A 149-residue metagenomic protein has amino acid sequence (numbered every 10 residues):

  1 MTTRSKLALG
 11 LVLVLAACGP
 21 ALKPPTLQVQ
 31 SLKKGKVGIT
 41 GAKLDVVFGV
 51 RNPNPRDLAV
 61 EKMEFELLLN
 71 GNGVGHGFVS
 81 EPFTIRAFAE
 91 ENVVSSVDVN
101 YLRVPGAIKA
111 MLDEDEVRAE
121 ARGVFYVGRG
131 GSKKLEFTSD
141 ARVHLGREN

Functional and structural regions predicted by a protein language model:
M1-C18: Sec-dependent bacterial lipoprotein signal peptides
L15-K34: Bacterial Sec signal peptide processing site at the extreme N-terminus
Q28-K34, G77-E81, P105-I108: Short structured motifs
T40-V47, T138: Short, solvent-exposed loop/turn segments enriched in Ser/Thr/Gly
V50-N54: Asparagine-centered strand-capping/turn motif at beta-strand->loop junctions
P55-G73: Short acidic, flexible loop segments centered on an aromatic residue
G71-V104: Intrinsically disordered, low-complexity Pro/Gly/Ser/Thr-rich segments with frequent PxxP/GP/PP motifs and embedded
Y101-N149: Terminal connector regions
